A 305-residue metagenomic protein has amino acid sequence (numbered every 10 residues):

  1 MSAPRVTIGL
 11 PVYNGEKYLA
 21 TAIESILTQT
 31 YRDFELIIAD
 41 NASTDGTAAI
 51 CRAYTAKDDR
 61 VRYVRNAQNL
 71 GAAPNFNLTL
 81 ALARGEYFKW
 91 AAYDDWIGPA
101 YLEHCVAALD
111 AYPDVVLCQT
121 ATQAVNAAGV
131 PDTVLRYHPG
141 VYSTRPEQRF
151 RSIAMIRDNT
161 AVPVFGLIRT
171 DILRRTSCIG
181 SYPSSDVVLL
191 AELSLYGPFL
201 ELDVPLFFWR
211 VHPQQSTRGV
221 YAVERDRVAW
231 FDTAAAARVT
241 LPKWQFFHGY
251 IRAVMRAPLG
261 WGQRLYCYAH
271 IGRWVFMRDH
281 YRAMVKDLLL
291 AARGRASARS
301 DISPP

Functional and structural regions predicted by a protein language model:
A3-V6, L27-I38, G46, D59-R62: Short loop->beta transition adjacent to catalytic acidic/histidine clusters or analogous donor-positioning motifs
I8, A81, G98, Y142-V223: Conserved nucleotide-sugar donor-binding catalytic segment
N14-T28: Short, well-formed alpha-helical segments that are part of the catalytic scaffolds of diverse glycosyltransferases
A20, D45-A53, W96, A100: Acidic helix N-cap motif at the loop->helix transition within catalytic regions of sugar-transfer enzymes
D40-A49, Q68, A92: A conserved acidic beta->alpha catalytic loop
N66-A83, W96, H104: Glycine-rich, basic loop-to-helix element that forms the pyrophosphate-binding segment of sugar-nucleotide handling
F88: Short aromatic/hydrophobic "clamp" motif used to bind/position activated sugar donors
A100-V134: Conserved donor NDP-sugar-binding/catalytic core segment of glycosyltransferases
